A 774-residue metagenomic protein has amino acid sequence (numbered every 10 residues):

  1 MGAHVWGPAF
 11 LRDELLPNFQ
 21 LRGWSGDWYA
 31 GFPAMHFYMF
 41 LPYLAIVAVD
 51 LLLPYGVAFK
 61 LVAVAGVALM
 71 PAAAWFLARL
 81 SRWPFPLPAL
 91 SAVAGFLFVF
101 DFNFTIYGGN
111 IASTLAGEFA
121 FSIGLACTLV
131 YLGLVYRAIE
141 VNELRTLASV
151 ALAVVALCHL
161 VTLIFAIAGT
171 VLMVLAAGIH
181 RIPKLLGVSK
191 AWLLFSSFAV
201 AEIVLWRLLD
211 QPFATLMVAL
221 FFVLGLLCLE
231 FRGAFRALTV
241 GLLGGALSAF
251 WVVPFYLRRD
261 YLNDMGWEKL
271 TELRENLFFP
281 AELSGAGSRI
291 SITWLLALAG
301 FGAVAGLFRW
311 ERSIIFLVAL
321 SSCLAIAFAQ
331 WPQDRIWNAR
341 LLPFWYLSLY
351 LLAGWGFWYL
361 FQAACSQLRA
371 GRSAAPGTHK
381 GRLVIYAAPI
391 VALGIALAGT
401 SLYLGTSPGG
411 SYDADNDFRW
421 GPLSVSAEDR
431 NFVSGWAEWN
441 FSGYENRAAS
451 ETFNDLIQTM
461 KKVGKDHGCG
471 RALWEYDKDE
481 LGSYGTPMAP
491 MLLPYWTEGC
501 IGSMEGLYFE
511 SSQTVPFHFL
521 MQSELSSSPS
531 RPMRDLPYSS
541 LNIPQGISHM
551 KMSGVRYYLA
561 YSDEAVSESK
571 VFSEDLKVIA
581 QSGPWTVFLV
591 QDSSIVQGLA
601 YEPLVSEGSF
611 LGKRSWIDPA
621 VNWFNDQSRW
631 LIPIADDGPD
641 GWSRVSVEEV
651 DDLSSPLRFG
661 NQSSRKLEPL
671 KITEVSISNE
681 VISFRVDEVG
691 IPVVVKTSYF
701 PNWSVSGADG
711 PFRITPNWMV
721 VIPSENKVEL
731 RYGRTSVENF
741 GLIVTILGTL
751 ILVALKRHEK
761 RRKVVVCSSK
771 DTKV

Functional and structural regions predicted by a protein language model:
M1-W439, G443, D455, T459-C469 (+4 more regions): Membrane-embedded transmembrane-helix bundle of lipid-linked glycan/lipid transferases
F100, V161, K478-G482, Y558 (+2 more regions): Solvent-exposed loop/turn segments at secondary-structure junctions within structured extracellular/periplasmic domains
L152, C323-L324, A396-R447, K461-K551 (+3 more regions): Extracytoplasmic/lumenal acceptor-recognition loop(s) of multi-pass membrane glycoenzymes
T162, Y476-K478, S562-E564, D592 (+3 more regions): A mature extracytoplasmic/lumenal domain signature
F165-A166, F255, L481-G485, V566-V571 (+1 more regions): Extracytoplasmic/secreted cell-surface and envelope-processing proteins
L473, R556-Y561, V693, R713: Short, hydrophobic beta-strand segments that form beta-sheet elements in well-ordered domains
A565-S593: Short acidic, glycine/proline-enriched helix-loop-strand junctions
S643-S768: Active-site-proximal, structured, solvent-exposed surfaces of multi-pass membrane proteins that position macromolecular
